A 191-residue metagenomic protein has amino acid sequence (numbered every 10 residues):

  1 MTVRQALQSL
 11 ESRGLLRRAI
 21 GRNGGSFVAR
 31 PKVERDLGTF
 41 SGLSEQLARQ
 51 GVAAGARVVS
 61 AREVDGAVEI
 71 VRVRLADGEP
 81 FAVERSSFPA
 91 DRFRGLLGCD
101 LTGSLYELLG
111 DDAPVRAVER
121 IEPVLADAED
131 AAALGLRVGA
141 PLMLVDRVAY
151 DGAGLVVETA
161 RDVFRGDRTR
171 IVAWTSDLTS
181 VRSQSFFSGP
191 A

Functional and structural regions predicted by a protein language model:
M1-V28: N-terminal helix-turn-helix
S9, V28-A53, F187-G189: Short glycine- and basic-residue-enriched patches
S12, A19-N23, F40, A133 (+1 more regions): Short glycine/serine/threonine-biased micro-segments
G14, G51, G135-L136: Glycine-centered helix-boundary capping/hinge motifs
G21, P31, W174: Surface loops and adjacent helix of pleckstrin homology
R22-G24, L43, L101: A generic "binding-loop/recognition-motif" signal
G55-A191: C-terminal all-alpha effector/ligand-binding and dimerization domain of prokaryotic HTH-type transcriptional repressors
